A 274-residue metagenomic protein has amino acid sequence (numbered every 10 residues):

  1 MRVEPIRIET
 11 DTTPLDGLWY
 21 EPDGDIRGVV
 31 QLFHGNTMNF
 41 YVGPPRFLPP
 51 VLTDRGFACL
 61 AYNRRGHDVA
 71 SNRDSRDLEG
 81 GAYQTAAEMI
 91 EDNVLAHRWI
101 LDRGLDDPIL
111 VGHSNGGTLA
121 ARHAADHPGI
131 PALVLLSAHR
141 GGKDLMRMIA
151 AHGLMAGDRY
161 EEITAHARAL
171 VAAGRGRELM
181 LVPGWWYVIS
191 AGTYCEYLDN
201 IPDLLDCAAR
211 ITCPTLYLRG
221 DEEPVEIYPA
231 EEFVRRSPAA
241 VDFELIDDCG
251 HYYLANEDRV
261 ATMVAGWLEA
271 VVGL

Functional and structural regions predicted by a protein language model:
M1-G24: N-terminal cap/lid segment of alpha/beta-hydrolase-fold proteins
R27-G35: Short beta-strand element of the alpha/beta-hydrolase
T37-P49, Y228-P229: The serine-hydrolase catalytic nucleophile loop
P45, C213, E226-R235: Short alpha-helix in the alpha/beta-hydrolase fold that links the catalytic acid
P49-S75: Conserved alpha/beta-hydrolase
G80-D102: Alpha/beta-hydrolase active-site loop
I211, Y217-R219: Short beta-strand/loop motif that positions the catalytic acidic residue of the alpha/beta-hydrolase fold
C249-R259: Catalytic histidine-centered segment of alpha/beta-hydrolase-like enzymes
